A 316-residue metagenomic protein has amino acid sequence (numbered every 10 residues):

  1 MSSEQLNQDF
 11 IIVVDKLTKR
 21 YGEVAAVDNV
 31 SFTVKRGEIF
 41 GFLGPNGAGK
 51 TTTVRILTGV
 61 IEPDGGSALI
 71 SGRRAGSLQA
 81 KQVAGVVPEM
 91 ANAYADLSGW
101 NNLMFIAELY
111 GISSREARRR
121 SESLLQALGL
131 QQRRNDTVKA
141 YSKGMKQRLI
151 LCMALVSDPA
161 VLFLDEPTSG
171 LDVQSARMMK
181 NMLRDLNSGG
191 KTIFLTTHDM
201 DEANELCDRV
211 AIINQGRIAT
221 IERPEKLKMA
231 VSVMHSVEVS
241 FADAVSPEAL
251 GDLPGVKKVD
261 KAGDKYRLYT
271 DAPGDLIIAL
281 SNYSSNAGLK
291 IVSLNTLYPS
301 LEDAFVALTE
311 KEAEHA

Functional and structural regions predicted by a protein language model:
S2-E4, P273-A316: C-terminal coupling/interaction segments
D9-I12, K19-T220: ABC transporter nucleotide-binding domains
K19, K258-K261, T296: Hydrophobic/anchoring residues in structured secondary elements
R36, Q132, F241-D243, A272 (+1 more regions): Non-catalytic surface loops within mature trypsin-like serine protease
L78, A95, E248, I278 (+1 more regions): Alpha-helical elements of the RecA-like P-loop NTPase motor core of helicases
Y110, V231, H235, P254 (+2 more regions): Conserved NTP-handling cores and scaffolds of large molecular machines
K180-D271: ABC transporter nucleotide-binding domain
